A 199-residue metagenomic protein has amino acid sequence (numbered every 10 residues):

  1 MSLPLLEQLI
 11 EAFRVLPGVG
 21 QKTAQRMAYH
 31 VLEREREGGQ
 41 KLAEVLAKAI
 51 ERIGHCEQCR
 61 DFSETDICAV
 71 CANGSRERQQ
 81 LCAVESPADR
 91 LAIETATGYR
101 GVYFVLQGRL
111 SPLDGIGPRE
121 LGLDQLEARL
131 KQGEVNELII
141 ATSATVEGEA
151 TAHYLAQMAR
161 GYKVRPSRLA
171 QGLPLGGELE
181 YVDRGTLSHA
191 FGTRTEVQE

Functional and structural regions predicted by a protein language model:
S2, G115-R119, E180: Alpha-helix initiation/capping motif
S2-L6, E11, V15, Q25-R90 (+1 more regions): Cys/His-rich Zn2+-binding cysteine-cluster or related metal-binding knuckle/ribbon modules and their
E7-E11, Q25-Y29, Q40, E44 (+6 more regions): Solvent-exposed alpha-helical segments within well-ordered globular domains of core cellular machineries
Q8, E35, R100, E127-E199: Long C-terminal interaction/binding lobes of large macromolecular proteins
E11, R26-M27, K41, D66 (+7 more regions): Residue-level signal for pocket-adjacent positions within structured domains
P17, R36, A49, D61 (+3 more regions): Conserved phosphate/pyrophosphate-binding and hydrolysis machinery centered on Walker-type P-loop NTPases, extending
A24, N73-T142: Extended interfacial segments that mediate partner engagement and assembly in macromolecular machines
